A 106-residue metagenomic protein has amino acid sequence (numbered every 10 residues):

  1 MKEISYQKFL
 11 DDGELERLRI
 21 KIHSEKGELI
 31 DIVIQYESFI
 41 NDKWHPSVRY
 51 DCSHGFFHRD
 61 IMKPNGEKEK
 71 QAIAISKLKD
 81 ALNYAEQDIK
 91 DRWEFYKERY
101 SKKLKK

Functional and structural regions predicted by a protein language model:
M1-N41: Negatively charged, low-complexity tracts enriched in Asp/Glu with abundant Ser/Thr
E14, C52, H58, R92 (+1 more regions): Amphipathic alpha-helical interaction segments
D31-E69: A short, structured beta-strand/loop element
P64-K106: Acidic, low-complexity intrinsically disordered segments
